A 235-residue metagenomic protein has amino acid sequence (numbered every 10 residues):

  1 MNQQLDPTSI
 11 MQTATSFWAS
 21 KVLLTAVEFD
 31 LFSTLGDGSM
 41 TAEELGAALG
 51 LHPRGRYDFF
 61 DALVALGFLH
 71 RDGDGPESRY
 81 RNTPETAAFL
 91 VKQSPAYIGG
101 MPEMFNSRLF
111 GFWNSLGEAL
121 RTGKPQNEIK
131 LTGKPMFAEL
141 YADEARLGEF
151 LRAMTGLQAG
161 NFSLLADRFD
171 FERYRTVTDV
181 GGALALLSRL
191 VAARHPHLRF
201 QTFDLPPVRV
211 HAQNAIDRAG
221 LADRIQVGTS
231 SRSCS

Functional and structural regions predicted by a protein language model:
N2-Q3: A general sequence property marking short-to-moderate contiguous segments in secreted/outer-membrane adhesion
P7-F29, S33-S39, E44-A48, P53-T176: Conserved Class I S-adenosyl-L-methionine-dependent methyltransferase catalytic core
T178, A183-S233: Class I SAM-dependent methyltransferase SAM/SAH-binding core
